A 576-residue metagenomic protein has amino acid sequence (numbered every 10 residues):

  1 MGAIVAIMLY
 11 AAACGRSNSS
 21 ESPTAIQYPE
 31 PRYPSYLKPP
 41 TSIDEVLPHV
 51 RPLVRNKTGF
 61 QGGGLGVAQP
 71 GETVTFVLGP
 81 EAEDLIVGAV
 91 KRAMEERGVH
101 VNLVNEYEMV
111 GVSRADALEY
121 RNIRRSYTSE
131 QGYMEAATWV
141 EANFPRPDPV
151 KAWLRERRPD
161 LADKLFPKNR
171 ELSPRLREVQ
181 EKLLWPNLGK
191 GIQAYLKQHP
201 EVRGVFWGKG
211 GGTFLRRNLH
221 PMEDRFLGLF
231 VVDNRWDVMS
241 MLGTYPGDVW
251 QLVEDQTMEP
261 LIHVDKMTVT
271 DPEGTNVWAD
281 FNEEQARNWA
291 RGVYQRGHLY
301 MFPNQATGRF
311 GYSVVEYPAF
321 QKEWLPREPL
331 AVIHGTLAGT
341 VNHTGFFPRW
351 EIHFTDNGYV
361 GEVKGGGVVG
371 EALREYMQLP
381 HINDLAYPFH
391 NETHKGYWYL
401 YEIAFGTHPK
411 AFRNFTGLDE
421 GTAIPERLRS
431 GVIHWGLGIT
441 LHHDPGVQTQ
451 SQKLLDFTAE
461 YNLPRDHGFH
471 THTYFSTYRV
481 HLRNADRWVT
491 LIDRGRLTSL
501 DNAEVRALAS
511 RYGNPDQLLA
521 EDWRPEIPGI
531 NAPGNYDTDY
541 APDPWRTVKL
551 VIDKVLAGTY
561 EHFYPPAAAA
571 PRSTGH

Functional and structural regions predicted by a protein language model:
M1-A6: Sec-dependent N-terminal signal peptides
A11-A13: C-terminal motif of bacterial Sec signal peptides marking the signal peptidase cleavage site
G15-S17: Bacterial signal peptide processing site
P23-T344, K364, L482, I492-G575: Active-site bordering "gate/hinge" segments that shape substrate access to catalytic or cofactor-binding pockets
V74, N357-G358: Glycine-centered positions within short beta-strands or beta-hairpins
G345-F346, G361-L437, L441-G446, Y512-P525: Dual-mode signal for accessory low-complexity, basic/Gly-rich regions
I352: Hard-cation-handling environments
G417-A541: Internal helix-turn-beta structural module
